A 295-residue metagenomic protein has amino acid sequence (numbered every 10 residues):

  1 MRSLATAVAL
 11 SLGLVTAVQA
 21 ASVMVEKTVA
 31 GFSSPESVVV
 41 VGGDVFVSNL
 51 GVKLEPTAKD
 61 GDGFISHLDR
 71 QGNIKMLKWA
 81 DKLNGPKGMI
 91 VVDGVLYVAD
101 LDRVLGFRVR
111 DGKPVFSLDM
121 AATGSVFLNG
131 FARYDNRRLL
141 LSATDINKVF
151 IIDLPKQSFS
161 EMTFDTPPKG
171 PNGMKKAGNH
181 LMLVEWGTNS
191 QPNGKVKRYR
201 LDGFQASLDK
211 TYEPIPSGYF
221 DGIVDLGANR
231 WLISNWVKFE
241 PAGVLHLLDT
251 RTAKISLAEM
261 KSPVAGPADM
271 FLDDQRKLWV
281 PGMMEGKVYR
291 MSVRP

Functional and structural regions predicted by a protein language model:
A7-V15: Bacterial N-terminal signal peptides
V23-V29, N73-W79, K113-A121, S158-F164 (+2 more regions): A short beta-strand motif characteristic of beta-propeller blades
F32-G43, G61, A80-G94, A122-L140 (+3 more regions): Beta-rich, blade/repeat-based domains predominating in secreted/periplasmic proteins but also intracellular
F46-D60, L96-R103, L140-I146, L183-Q191 (+2 more regions): Conserved beta-strand positions in repeat-built beta-propeller and related beta-rich domains
T57, G61-S66, R103-L105, K148-I151 (+3 more regions): A short loop-to-beta-strand structural motif that recurs across blades of beta-propeller domains
L68-G72, R108-K113, D153-Q157, R200-Q205 (+2 more regions): Short loop/turn segments that connect beta-strands within beta-propeller blades
L101-L154: Hydrophobic alpha-helical segments and helix pairs
P267-P295: Blade-level signature of beta-propeller repeat domains, shared across WD40, Kelch, NHL, RCC1 and BNR/Asp-box propellers
